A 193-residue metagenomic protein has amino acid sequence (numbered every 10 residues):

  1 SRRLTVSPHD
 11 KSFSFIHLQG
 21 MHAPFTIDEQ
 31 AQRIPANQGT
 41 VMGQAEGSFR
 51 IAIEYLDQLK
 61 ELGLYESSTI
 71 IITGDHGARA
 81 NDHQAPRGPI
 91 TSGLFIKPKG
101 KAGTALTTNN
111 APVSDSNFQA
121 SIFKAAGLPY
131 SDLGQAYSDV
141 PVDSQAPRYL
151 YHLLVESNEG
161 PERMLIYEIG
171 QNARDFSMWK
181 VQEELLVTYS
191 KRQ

Functional and structural regions predicted by a protein language model:
R2-G47, R79-S92, K97: Active-site His/acidic residue clusters
R2-T5, D57-G63, P98-Q193: Membrane-interface soluble catalytic domains
S12-G20, M42-A45, T69-G74, Y137-P141 (+1 more regions): Short beta-strand segments
P24, D28, E66, A136-V140: Poly-acidic low-complexity segments
G39-R50, N109-S116: Soluble non-cytosolic domains of exported or imported proteins
G47-P89, Q119-P129: Metal-dependent active-site segment of extracytoplasmic phospho-/sulfohydrolases and closely related
T69, G93, N110-A111: A residue-level structural signature of the nucleotidyltransferase/glycosyltransferase Rossmann-like core
